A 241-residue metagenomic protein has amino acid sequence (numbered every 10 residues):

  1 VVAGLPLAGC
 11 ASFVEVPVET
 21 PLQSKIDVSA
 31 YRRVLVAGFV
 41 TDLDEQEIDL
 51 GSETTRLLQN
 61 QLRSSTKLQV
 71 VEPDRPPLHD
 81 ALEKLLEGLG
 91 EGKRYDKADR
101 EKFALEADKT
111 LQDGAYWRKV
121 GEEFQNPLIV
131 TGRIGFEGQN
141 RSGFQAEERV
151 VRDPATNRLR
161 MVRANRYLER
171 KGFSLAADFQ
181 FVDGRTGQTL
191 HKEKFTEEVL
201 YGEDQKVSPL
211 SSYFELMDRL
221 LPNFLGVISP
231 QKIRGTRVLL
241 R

Functional and structural regions predicted by a protein language model:
V1-C10: Sec-dependent bacterial lipoprotein signal peptides
C10-R32, E123-F124, F136-R241: C-terminal/domain-edge helix-coil "capping" segments
R33-G38, D42-G138, G184-Q188, K192 (+2 more regions): N-terminal segment of the mature soluble domain
